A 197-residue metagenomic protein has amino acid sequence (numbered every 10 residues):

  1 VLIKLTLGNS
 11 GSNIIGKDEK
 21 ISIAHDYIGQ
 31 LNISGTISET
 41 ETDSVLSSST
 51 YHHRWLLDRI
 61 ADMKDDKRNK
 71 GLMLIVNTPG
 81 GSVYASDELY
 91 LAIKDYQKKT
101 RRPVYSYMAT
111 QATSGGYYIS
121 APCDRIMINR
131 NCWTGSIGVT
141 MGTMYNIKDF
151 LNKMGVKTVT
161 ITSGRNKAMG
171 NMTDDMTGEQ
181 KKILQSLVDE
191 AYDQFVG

Functional and structural regions predicted by a protein language model:
V1-R102, Q111-G197: Small-residue-centered hinge/linker elements
